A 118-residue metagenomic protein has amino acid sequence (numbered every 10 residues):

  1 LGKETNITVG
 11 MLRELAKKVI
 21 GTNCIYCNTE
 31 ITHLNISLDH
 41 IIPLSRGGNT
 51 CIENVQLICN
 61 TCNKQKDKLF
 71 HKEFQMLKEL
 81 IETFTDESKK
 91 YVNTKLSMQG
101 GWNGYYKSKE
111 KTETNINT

Functional and structural regions predicted by a protein language model:
L1-Y26: Short, charged surface segments at domain edges that flank catalytic/cofactor-binding sites
T5-V9, S37, C51, T85 (+1 more regions): A diffuse structural propensity rather than consistent per-protein peaks
V9-R13, F74-L77, S88-K89: Short amphipathic alpha-helical segments that mediate assembly, nucleic-acid/protein binding, or membrane association
T22, E30-T32, Q65: Short, charged/polar surface micro-motifs in flexible loops or helix N-caps
Y26-L57: Histidine-centered nuclease catalytic patch
D39-G47, E73-E82: Short cysteine/histidine-rich metal-coordination sites, predominantly Zn2+-binding motifs
V55-L77: Short Cys/His-centered divalent metal-binding micro-motifs
T85-N117: Short flanking/linker segments adjacent to small metal-binding domains or redox-active Cys/His motifs
